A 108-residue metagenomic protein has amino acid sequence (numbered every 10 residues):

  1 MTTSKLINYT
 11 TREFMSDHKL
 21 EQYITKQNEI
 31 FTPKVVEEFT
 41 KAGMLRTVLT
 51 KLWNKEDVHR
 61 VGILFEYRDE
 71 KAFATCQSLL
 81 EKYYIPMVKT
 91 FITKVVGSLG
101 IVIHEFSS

Functional and structural regions predicted by a protein language model:
M1-S4, T40-G62, I85-S108: Glycine-rich beta-strand-turn "strand-cap" elements at beta-sheet edges
K5-F14, R46-E81: Short, well-ordered beta-strand segments in beta-rich or mixed alpha/beta enzyme and ligand-binding folds
E13, Q27, V35, G43 (+5 more regions): Generic alpha-helical secondary structure signal
H18-R46, E81-V88: Short amphipathic alpha-helical segments
